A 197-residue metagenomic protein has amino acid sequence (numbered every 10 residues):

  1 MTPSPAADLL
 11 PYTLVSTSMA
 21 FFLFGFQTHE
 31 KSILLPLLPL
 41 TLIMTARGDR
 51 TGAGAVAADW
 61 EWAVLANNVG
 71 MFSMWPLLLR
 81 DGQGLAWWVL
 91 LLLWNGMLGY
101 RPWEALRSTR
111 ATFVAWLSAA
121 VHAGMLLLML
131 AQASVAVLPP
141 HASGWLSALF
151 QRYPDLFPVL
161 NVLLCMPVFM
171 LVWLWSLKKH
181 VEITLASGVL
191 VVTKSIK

Functional and structural regions predicted by a protein language model:
M1-S4, D8, W175: Non-catalytic interaction/regulatory modules that flank or connect domains
P5-F22: Transmembrane alpha-helix segments characteristic of polytopic inner-membrane glycan-assembly/cell-envelope
P5-L9, R50, G54-A58: Juxtamembrane/transmembrane-helix boundary motifs in multi-pass membrane proteins
L14, S18, G54-K197: Transmembrane helical bundles and short interhelical boundary loops of multi-pass, membrane-embedded
Q27-S32: Replace "multi-pass membrane enzymes" with "multi-pass membrane proteins
L40-D49, W94-L98: Transmembrane alpha-helical segments
